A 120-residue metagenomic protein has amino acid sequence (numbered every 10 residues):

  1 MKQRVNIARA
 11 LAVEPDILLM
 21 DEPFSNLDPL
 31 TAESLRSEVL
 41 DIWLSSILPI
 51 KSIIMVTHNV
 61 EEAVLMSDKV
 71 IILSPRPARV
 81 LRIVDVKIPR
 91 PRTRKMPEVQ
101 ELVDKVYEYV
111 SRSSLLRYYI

Functional and structural regions predicted by a protein language model:
A12-D16: A short, proline-enriched helix->beta-strand linker immediately N-terminal to the Walker B motif in ABC-type P-loop
L18-E22: Catalytic Walker B motif of ABC-type/P-loop ATPase nucleotide-binding domains
N26-L27, T31: Short coil-to-helix N-cap segments within the nucleotide-binding domains
A32-L48: Helical segment within the ABC ATPase nucleotide-binding domain
L48-V56: Conserved H-loop
L65-I72: Conserved catalytic segment of ABC-fold P-loop ATPases
P75-K105: Conserved beta-strand-loop-alpha-helix hinge in the C-terminal portion of ABC ATPase nucleotide-binding domains
